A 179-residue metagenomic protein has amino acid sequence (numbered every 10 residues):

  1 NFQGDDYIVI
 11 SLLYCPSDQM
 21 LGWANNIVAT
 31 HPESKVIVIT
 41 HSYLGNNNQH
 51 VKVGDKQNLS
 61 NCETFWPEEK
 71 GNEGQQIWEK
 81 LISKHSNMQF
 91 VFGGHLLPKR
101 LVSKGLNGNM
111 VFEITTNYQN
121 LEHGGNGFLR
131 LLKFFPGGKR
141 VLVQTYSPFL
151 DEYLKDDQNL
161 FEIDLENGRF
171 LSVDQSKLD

Functional and structural regions predicted by a protein language model:
N1-S11, S34-K35, G105-F112, P136-V141: Beta-strand-turn-beta hairpins that frame and shape the catalytic cleft of phosphate-ester-processing enzymes
F2-Y7, I37-V38, T116-L121, L131: Cysteine-dependent hydrolase recognition
Y7-Y14, C62-P67: Surface-exposed cleft-lining segments at the edges of enzyme active sites
L13-D18, S42-N47, H95-R100, Y118-E122 (+1 more regions): Solvent-exposed loop/turn segments at secondary-structure junctions within structured extracellular/periplasmic domains
G22, A29-M88: Active-site-proximal segments of metal-dependent phosphoesterases and phosphodiesterases across multiple
Q49-V53, S103-G105, N126, K155-D157: Short aromatic-enriched loop/helix-cap "lid" or pocket-rim segments at secondary-structure transitions that line
L59, P67-G138: Conserved beta-sheet core of the metallophosphoesterase superfamily
H123, R130-D179: A short C-terminal boundary segment appended to hydrolase-like catalytic domains
